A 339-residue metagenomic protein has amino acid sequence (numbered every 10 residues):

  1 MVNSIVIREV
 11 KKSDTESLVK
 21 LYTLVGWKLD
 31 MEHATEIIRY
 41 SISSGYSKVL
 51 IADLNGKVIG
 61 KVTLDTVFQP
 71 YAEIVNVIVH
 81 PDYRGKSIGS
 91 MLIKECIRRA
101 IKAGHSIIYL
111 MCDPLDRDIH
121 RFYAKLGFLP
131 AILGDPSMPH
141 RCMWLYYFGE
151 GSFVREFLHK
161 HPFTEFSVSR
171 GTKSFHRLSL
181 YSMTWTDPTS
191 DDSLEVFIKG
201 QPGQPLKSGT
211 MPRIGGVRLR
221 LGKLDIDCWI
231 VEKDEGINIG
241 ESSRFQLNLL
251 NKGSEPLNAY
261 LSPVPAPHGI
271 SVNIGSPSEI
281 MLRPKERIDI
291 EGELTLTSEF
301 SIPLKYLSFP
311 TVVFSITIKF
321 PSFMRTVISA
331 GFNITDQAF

Functional and structural regions predicted by a protein language model:
M1-E32, D53, G149-T184, D191-V196: Short amphipathic alpha-helix that is part of the acyltransferase structural core
W27-L54, V58-T63, C228-E232: Active-site rim helix/loop that mediates acceptor-substrate recognition in acyltransferases
T66-V75, R84: A conserved beta-turn-beta hairpin within the catalytic core of GNAT-like acetyltransferases that forms part
V79, G85-R98, K125: Conserved acetyl-CoA-binding loop-helix of GNAT-fold acetyltransferases
S90, L115-I132: Conserved active-site alpha-helix within GNAT-family acetyltransferase domains
A100-C112: Conserved GNAT acetyl-CoA-binding A-motif
L110-H120, P136-H140: Conserved beta-strand-loop-alpha-helix junction that forms the acyl-donor binding cleft
S298-V313: Short glycine/proline/serine/threonine-rich loop/turn segments at secondary-structure transition edges
